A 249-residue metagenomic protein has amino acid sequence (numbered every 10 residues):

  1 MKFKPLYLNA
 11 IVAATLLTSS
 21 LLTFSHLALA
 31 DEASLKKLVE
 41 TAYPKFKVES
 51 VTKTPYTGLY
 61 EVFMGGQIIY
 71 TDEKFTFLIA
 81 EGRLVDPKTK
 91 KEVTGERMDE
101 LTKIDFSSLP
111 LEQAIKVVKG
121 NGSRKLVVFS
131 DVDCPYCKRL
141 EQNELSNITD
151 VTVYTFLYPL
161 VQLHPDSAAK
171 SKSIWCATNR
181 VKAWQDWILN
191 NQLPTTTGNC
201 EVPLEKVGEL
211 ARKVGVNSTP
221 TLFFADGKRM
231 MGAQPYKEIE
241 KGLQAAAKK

Functional and structural regions predicted by a protein language model:
K2-A14: Bacterial N-terminal signal peptides that target proteins for export
S20-S25: N-terminal signal peptide c-region/cleavage motif recognized by signal peptidases
L27-K47: Short, non-transmembrane alpha-helical segments in secretory-pathway proteins
K47-T71: Exposed beta-strand-loop-beta-strand "reactive/processing" segments of non-cytosolic proteins
G66-V93, F224-K249: Non-catalytic, surface beta->alpha helical segment in thiol-disulfide oxidoreductase systems
F106-R124: A short beta-strand-turn-helix
G122-C200, R212-N217, G242-K249: Structural alpha/beta surface segment adjacent to cysteine/selenocysteine redox centers across thiol/disulfide enzymes
G198-E240: Thiol/disulfide oxidoreductase modules built on the thioredoxin-like
